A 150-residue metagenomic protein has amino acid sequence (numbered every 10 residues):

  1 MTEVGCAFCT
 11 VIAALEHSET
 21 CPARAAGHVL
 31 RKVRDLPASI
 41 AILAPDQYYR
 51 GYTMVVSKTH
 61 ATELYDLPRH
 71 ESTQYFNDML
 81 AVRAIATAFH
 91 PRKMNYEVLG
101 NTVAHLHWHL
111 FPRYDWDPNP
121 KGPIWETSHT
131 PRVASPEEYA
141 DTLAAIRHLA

Functional and structural regions predicted by a protein language model:
M1-A150: HIT superfamily nucleotide-processing domains
